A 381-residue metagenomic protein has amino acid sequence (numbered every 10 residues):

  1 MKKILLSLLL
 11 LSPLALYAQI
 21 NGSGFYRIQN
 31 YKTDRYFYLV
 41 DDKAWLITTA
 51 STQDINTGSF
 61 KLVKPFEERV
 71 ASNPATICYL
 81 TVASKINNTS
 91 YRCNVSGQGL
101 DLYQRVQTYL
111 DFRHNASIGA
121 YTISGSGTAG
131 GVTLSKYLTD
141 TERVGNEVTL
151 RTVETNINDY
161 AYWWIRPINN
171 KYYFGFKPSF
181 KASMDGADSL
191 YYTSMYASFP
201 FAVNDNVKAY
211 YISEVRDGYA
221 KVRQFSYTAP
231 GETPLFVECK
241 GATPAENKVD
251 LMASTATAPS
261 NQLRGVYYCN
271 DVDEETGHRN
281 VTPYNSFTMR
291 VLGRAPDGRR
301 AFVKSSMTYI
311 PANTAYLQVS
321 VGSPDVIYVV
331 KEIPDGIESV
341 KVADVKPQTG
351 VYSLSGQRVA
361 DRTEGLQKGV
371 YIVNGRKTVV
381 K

Functional and structural regions predicted by a protein language model:
M1-I4, V380-K381: Positively charged n-region of N-terminal signal peptides that target proteins for export
I4-L14, G356: Sec-dependent N-terminal signal peptides
A18-Q19, Q357: Boundary of Sec targeting at the N-terminus
Q19-K177, L251-N261: Lectin-like carbohydrate-binding module/patch detector with strong preference for beta-trefoil
Q29-R35, V40-D42, S84-N87, N94-G99 (+9 more regions): Short, flexible beta-strand-to-coil junctions
E154-N204, S226-R300, K304-E338, V380-K381: A short, polar beta-strand/turn micro-motif
F201-R216, Q348-S355: Change to "...patches in solvent-exposed regions of secreted, membrane-anchored, or virion-exposed structural
P334-K381: C-terminal outer-membrane/trafficking sorting elements
